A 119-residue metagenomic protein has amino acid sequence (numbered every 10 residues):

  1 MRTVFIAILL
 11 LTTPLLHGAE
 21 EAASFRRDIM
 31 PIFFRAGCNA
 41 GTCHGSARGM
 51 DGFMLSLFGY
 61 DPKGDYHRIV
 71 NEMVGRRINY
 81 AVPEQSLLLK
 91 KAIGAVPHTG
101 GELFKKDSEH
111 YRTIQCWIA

Functional and structural regions predicted by a protein language model:
M1-V4: Positively charged n-region of N-terminal signal peptides that target proteins for export
I8-G18: Hydrophobic h-region of N-terminal signal peptides that target proteins for export in Gram-negative bacteria
L16-A119: Aromatic- and Gly/Pro-enriched helix-to-coil junctions and flexible linker segments
